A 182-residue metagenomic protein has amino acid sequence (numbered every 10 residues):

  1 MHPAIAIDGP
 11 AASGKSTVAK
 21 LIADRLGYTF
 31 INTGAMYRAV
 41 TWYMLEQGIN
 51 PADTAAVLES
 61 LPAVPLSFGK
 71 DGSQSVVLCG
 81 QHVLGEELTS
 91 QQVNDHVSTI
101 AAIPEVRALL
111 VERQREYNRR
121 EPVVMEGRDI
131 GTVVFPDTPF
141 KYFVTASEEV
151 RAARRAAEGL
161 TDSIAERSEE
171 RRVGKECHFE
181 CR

Functional and structural regions predicted by a protein language model:
I7: Hydrophobic anchor at the beta1->P-loop junction of P-loop NTPases
A12: Walker A (P-loop) phosphate-binding loop of P-loop NTPases
K15: Conserved lysine of the Walker
V18: Hydrophobic positions on the alpha1 helix immediately C-terminal to the Walker A/P-loop
L21: Active-site signature of alpha/beta-hydrolase-fold catalytic machinery across serine- and Asp/Cys-nucleophile hydrolases
A35-P122, T132-V134, E149-A153, L160-T161 (+1 more regions): ATP-dependent small-molecule kinase phosphotransfer cores that center on conserved nucleotide phosphate-binding segments
V123, P139-F143: Short, well-ordered beta-strand core segments
E170-C177: Conserved small/polar residues in nucleotide/adenosyl-binding loops
